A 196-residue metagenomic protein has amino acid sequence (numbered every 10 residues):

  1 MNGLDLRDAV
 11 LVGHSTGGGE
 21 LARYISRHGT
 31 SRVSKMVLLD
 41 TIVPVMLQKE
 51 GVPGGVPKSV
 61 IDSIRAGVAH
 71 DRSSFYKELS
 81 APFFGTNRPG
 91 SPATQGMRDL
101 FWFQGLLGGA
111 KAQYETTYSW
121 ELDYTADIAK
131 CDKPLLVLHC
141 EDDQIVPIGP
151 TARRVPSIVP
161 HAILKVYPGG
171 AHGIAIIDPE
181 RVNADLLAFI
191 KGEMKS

Functional and structural regions predicted by a protein language model:
M1-A9: Conserved acidic catalytic loop of the alpha/beta-hydrolase fold
A9, G13-S15: Conserved alpha/beta-hydrolase "nucleophile elbow" surrounding the catalytic nucleophile
A22-H70: Flexible "cap/lid" loop of the alpha/beta hydrolase fold
L47-G55, A66-K130: Conserved alpha/beta-hydrolase catalytic His-Asp/Glu region
C131, V137-H139, D143: Short beta-strand/loop motif that positions the catalytic acidic residue of the alpha/beta-hydrolase fold
E141-Q144, G169-A171: Acidic beta-to-alpha connecting loop that harbors the catalytic carboxylate
Q144-P150: Conserved alpha/beta-hydrolase "acid-adjacent" motif
P160-S196: Catalytic active-site module of serine/aspartate enzymes centered on a nucleophile-bearing elbow/loop
